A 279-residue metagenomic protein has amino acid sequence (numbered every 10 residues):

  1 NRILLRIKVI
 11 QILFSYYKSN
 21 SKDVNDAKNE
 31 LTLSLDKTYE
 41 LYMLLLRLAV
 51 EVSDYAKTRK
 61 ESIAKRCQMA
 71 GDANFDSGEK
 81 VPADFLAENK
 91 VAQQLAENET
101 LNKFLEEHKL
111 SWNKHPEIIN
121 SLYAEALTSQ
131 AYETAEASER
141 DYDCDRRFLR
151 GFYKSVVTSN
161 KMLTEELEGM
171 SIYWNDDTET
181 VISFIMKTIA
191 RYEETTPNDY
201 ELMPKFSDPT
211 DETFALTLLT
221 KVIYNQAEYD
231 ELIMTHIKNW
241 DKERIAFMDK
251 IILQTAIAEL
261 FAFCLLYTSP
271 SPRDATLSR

Functional and structural regions predicted by a protein language model:
N1-L266: N-terminal interaction/assembly modules
Y267-D274: Conserved small/polar residues in nucleotide/adenosyl-binding loops
